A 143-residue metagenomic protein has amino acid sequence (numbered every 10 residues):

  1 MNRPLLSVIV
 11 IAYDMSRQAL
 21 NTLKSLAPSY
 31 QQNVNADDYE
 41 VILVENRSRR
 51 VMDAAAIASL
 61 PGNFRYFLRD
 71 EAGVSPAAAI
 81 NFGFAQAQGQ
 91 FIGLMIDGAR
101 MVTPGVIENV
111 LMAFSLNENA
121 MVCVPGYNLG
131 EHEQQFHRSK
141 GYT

Functional and structural regions predicted by a protein language model:
L5-S7, E40: Cell-envelope/extracellular polymer assembly enzymes that use nucleotide-activated donors
M15-Q31: Short, well-formed alpha-helical segments that are part of the catalytic scaffolds of diverse glycosyltransferases
N21, S25, A78, F82 (+1 more regions): Alpha-helical elements of Rossmann-like donor-binding domains used by nucleotide-donor carbohydrate transfer enzymes
L26-L68: Acidic donor-binding segment of Leloir-type glycosyltransferases
D70-A87: Glycine-rich, basic loop-to-helix element that forms the pyrophosphate-binding segment of sugar-nucleotide handling
I92: Short aromatic/hydrophobic "clamp" motif used to bind/position activated sugar donors
I96-R100: The conserved acidic donor/metal-binding loop of glycosyltransferases
P104-Y142: Conserved donor NDP-sugar-binding/catalytic core segment of glycosyltransferases
